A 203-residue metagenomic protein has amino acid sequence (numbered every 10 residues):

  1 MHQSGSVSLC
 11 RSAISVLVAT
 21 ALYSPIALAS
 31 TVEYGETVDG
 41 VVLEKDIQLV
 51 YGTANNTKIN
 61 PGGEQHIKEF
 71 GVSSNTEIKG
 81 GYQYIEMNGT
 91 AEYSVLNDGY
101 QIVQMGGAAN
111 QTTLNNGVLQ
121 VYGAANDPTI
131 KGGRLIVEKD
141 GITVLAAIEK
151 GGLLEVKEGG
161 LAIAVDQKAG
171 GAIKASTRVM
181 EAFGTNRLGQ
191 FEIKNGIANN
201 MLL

Functional and structural regions predicted by a protein language model:
M1-L203: Long, low-complexity, polar and repeat-rich extracellular regions of very large Gram-negative surface proteins
